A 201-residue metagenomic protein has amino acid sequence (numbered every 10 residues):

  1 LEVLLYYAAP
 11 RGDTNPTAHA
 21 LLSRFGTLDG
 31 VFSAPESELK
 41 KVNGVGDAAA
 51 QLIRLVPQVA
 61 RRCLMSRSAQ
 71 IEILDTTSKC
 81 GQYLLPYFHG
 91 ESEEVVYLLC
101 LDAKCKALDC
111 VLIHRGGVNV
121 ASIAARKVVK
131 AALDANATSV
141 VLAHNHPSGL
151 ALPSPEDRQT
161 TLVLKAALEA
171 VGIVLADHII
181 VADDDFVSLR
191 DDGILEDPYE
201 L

Functional and structural regions predicted by a protein language model:
L1-A8: Charged, compositionally biased N-terminal leader segments and the immediate start of the first structured element
L21, L28-V42: A short amphipathic alpha-helix within small helical-bundle interaction modules
A60-G81: Long, charged amphipathic helices and adjacent flexible linkers at domain junctions
G81-A135, S139: Histidine/lysine/aspartate-rich catalytic loop segments that bind and position anionic ligands
R115, L162-L201: Divalent-metal-activated hydrolytic enzyme cores
A124-R126, P155-L162: Charged helix-capping and loop-helix junction motifs
T138-S148: Short acidic, glycine-rich surface-loop motifs adjacent to enzyme active sites
